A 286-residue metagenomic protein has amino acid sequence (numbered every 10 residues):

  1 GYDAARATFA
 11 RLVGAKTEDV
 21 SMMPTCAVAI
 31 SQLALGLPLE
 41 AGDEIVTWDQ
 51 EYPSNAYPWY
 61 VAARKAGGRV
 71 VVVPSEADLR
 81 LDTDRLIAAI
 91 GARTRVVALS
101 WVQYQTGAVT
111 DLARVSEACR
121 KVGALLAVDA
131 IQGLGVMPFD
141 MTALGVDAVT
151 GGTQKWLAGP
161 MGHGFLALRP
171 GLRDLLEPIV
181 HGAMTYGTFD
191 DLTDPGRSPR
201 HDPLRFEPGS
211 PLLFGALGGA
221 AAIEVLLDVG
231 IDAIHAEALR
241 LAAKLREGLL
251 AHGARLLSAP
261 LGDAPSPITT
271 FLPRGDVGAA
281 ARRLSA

Functional and structural regions predicted by a protein language model:
G1-A286: Pyridoxal 5′-phosphate
